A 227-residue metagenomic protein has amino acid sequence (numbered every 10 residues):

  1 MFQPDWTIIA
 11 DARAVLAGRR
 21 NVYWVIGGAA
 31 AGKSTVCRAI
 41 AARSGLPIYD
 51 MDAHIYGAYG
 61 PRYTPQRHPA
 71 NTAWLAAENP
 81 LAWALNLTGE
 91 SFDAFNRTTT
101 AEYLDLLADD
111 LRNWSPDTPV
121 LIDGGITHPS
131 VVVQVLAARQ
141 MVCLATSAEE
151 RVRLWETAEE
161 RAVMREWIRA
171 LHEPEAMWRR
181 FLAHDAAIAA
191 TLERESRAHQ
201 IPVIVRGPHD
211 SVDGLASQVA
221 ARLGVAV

Functional and structural regions predicted by a protein language model:
M1-V22: Extreme N-terminal, non-catalytic leader segments that precede Walker-type/kinase nucleotide-binding cores
V25: Hydrophobic anchor at the beta1->P-loop junction of P-loop NTPases
G28: P-loop (Walker A) phosphate-binding loop of NTP-binding proteins
K33: Conserved lysine of the Walker
S44-Y63: Short beta-strand-centered segment that lines the nucleotide-binding/catalytic pocket of NTP-utilizing
A58-P119, I126: ATP-dependent small-molecule kinase phosphotransfer cores that center on conserved nucleotide phosphate-binding segments
Q140-I188: A glycine- and Lys/Arg-enriched "phosphate-lid" helix/loop adjacent to the NTP-binding pocket of small-molecule kinases
A186-V227: NTP-dependent small-molecule kinase module
